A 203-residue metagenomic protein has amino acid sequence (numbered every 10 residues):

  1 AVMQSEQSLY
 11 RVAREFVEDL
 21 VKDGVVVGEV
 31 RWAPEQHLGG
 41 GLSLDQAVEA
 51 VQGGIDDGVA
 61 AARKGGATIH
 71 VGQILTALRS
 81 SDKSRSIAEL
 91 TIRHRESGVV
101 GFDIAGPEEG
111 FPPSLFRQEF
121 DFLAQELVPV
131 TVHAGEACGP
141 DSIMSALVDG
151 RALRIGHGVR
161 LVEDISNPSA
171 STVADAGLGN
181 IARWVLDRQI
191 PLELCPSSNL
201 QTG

Functional and structural regions predicted by a protein language model:
A1-V128, A137-S142, V148-R154, R160-G203: Metal-cofactor-binding active-site regions of metalloenzymes
H133: Active-site glycine-centered loops adjacent to acidic/histidine catalytic or metal-binding residues that shape
